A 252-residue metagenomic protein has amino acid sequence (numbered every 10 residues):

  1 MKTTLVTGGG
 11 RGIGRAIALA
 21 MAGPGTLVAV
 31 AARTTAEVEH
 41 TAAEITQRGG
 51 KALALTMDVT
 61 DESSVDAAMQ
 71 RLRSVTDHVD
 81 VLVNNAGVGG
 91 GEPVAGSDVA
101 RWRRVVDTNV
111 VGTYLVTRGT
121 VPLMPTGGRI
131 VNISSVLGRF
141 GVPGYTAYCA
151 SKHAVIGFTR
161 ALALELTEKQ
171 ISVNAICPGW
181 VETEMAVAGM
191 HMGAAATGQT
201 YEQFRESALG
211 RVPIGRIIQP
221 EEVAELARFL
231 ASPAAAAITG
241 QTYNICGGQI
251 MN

Functional and structural regions predicted by a protein language model:
G10-R11: Conserved glycine-rich cofactor-binding loop
T35, T56-A67, V99: The beta1-alpha1 cofactor-binding region of Rossmann-like NAD(H)/NADP(H)-dependent oxidoreductases
P93-V94, D98-R103, A208: Substrate-binding pocket helix/loop in short-chain dehydrogenase/reductase
T117, S151, T159: Active-site helix of classical SDR
P122, L164-E168, A236: Alpha-helical segment proximal to the catalytic Tyr-Lys
S135: Residue(s) in the substrate-gating loop at a strand-loop-helix junction that position the organic substrate next
F140, R216, R228, T239-N252: Short C-terminal tail/terminal secondary-structure segment of NAD(P)H-dependent dehydrogenase/reductase domains
